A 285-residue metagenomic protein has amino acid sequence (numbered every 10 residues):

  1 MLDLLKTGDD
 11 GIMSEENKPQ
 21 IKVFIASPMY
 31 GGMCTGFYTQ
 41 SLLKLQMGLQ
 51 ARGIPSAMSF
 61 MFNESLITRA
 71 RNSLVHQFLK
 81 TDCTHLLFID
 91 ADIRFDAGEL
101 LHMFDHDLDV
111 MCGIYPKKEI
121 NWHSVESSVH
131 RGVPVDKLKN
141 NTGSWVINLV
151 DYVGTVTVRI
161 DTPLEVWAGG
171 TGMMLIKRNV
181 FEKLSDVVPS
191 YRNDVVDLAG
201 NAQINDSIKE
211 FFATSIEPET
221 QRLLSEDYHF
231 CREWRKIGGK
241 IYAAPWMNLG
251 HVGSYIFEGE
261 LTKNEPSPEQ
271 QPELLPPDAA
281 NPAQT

Functional and structural regions predicted by a protein language model:
L2-S65, R69, N281: N-proximal low-complexity "stem/linker" segments adjacent to membrane-targeting elements
L5, S14, K18-Q20, F24 (+1 more regions): C-terminal catalytic/acceptor-binding lobe
Q50, F104, W234-R235: Anion (oxyanion) recognition and catalysis
P55, D92, D109, K240 (+1 more regions): Residue-level detector of anion-binding/catalytic polar loops
I67-R71, G143, D227: Conserved donor sugar-nucleotide recognition element shared by glycan-biosynthetic enzymes
N72-H85: Active-site nucleotide-sugar/metal-binding loop of Leloir-type enzymes
V75, D96-T214: Conserved catalytic core of nucleotide-sugar-dependent glycosyltransferases
C83-R94: Short beta-strand-to-loop acidic/aromatic patch adjacent to the donor-nucleotide binding site
